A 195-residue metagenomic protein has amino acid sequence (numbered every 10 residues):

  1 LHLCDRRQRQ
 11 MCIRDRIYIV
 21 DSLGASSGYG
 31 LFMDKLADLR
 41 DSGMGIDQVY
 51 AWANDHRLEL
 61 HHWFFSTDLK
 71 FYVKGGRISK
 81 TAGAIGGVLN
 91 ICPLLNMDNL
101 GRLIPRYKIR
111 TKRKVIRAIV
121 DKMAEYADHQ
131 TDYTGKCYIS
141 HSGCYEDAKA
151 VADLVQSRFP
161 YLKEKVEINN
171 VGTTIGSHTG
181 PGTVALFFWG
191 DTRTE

Functional and structural regions predicted by a protein language model:
L1-I13: Single conserved hydrophobic/aromatic residue that forms the stacking wall/gate of nucleotide- or nucleobase-binding
C4, V20-D21: Active-site flanking residues adjacent to catalytic metal/cofactor-binding acidic residues
Q10, R14, Y18, G24-E195: Mixed-charge interfacial surface used for oligomerization/domain docking and macromolecular partner engagement
